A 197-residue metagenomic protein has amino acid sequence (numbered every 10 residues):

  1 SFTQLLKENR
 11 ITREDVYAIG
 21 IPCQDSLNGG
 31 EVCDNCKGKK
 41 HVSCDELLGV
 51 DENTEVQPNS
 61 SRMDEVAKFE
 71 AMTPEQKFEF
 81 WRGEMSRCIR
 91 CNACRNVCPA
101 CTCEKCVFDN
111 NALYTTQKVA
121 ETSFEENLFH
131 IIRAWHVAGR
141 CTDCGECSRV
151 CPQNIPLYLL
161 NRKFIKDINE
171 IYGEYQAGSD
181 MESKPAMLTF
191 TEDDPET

Functional and structural regions predicted by a protein language model:
S1, C94, P156-L157: Helix N-cap / loop-to-helix initiation motif
S1-W81, M85, P99: Iron-sulfur-associated redox domains of electron-transfer enzymes in respiratory and anaerobic energy metabolism
K7, I11, G38-H41, R90-A93 (+2 more regions): Generic secondary-structure signature for well-ordered alpha-helical cores
A18-G20, R90, F164: Generic hydrophobic/packing signal
L27-N28, N96-V97, C106-D109: Short acidic/glycine-rich loop or secondary-structure boundary segments that cap or lie
D34-K37, I89-R95, P99, T142-S148 (+1 more regions): Cys/His/Pro-rich metal-binding microdomains
S61-S86, C103-T197: Ferredoxin-type iron-sulfur electron-transfer modules in oxidoreductases and energy-metabolism complexes
